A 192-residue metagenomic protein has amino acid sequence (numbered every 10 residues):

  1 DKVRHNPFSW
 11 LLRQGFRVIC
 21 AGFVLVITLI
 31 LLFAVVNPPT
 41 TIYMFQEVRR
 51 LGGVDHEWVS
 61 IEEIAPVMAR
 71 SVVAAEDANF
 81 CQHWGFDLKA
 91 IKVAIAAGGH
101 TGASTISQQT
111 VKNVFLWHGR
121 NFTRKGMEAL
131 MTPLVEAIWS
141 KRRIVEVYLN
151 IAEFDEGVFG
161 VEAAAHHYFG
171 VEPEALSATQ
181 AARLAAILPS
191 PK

Functional and structural regions predicted by a protein language model:
D1-K192: Juxtamembrane regions of bacterial inner-membrane/periplasmic proteins, predominantly the peptidoglycan biogenesis
